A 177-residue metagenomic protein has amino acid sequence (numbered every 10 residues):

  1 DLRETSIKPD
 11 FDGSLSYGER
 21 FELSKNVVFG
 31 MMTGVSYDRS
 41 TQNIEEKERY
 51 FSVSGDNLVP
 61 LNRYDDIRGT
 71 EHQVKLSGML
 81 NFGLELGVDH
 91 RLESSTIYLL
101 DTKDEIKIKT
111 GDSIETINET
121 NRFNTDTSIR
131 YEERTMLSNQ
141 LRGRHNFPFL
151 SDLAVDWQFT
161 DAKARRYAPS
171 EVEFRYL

Functional and structural regions predicted by a protein language model:
L2-K107, R134-N139: Transmembrane beta-barrel wall of Gram-negative outer-membrane proteins
D104-L177: Replace "related TpsB outer-membrane translocases also match" with "some related outer-membrane beta-barrels such as
